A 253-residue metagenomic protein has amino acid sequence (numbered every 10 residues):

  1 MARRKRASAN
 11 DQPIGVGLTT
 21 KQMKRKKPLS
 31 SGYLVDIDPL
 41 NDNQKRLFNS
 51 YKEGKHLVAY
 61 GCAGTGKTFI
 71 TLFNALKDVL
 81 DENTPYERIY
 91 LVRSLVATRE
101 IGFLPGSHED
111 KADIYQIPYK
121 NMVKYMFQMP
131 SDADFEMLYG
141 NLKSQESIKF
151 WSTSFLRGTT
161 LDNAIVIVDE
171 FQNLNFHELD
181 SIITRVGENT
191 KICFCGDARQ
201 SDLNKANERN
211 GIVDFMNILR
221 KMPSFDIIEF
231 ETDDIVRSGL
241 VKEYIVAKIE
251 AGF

Functional and structural regions predicted by a protein language model:
A2-K5, P13-L18, K24-R25, Q44-V168 (+1 more regions): Conserved helicase motor core of SF1/SF2 NTP-dependent helicases
K24-K45: N-terminal pre-Walker A segment at the start of P-loop NTPase domains
